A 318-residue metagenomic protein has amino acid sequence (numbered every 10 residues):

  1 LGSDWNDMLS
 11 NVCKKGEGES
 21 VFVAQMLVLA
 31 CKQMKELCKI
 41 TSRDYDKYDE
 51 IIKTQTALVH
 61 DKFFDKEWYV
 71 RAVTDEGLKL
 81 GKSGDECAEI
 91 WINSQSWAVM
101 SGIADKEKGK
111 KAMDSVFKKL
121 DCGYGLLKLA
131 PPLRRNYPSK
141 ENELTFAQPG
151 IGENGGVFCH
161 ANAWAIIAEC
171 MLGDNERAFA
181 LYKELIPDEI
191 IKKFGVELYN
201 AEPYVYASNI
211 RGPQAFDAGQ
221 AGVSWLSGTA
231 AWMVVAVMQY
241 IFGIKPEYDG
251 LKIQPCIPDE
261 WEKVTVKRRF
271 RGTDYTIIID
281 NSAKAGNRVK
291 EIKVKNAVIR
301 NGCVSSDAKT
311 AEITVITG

Functional and structural regions predicted by a protein language model:
L1-N6, P131, H160: Core alpha/beta catalytic barrel or barrel-like domain that forms the active/cofactor pocket in diverse metabolic
D4, V21-L29: Mobile "lid/hinge" segments at catalytic clefts and subdomain interfaces of large enzymes
D4-W5, L9, I313: Dinucleotide-binding/catalytic capping subdomain of oxidoreductase cores
L9-A24, L78-S101, L144-N162, I167 (+2 more regions): Solvent-exposed loop and edge beta-strand segments that line ligand/cofactor-binding and catalytic clefts
M26-N142, K183-A218, R269: Catalytic cores of carbohydrate-active enzymes
C31, K53, N162-A163, V234: Short, hydrophobic/amphipathic alpha-helical packing segments that form internal helix faces or helix-helix interfaces
K118-K119, F146-A147, I151-N154, W164-G318: Non-catalytic C-terminal accessory modules of carbohydrate-active enzymes
